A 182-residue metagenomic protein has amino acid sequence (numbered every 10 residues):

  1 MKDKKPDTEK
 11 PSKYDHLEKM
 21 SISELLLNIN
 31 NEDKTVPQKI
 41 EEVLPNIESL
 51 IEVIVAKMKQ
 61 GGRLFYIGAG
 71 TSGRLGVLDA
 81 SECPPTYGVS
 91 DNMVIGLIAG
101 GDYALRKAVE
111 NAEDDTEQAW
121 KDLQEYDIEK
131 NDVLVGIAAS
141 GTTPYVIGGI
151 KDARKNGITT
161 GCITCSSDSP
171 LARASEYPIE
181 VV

Functional and structural regions predicted by a protein language model:
M1-K39, V43: Cofactor-/ligand-binding subdomain signature composed of acidic, glycine-rich, tryptophan-containing flexible loops
T8-P11, E48-E52, R63: Short, positively charged patches
L17-S21, N46, N111-Q118: Short secondary-structure boundary/capping elements
E32, Q60-G61, A174: Structured helix-beta-strand junction loops
P37, L44, L105-V109: Short gly/ser-rich anion-binding loops that grip negatively charged ligand groups
E42-K57: A short, well-structured juxtamembrane/interface segment
V53, K57-F65, L75: N-terminal glycine-rich phosphate/adenylate-binding segment common to multiple enzyme folds
F65, A69-V182: Glycine-rich phosphate-binding loops that contact phosphosugars or nucleotide phosphates
